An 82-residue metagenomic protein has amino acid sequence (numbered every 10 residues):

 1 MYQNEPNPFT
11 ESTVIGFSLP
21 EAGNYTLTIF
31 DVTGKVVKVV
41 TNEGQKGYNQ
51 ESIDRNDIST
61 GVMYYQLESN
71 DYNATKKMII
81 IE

Functional and structural regions predicted by a protein language model:
M1-E5, F9-I29, N49-R55, Y72: Glycine-centered coil/turn sites that cap beta-strands in beta-rich domains
G16-S18, Q66, I81: Short hydrophobic/aromatic beta-strand micro-patches that form the beta-sheet surface supporting nucleotide- or nucleic
I29-D31, S69, E82: Residue-level signal for short segments within beta-strands and strand-turn junctions of well-structured beta-sheet
T41-N70: Short, surface-exposed loop/turn motifs with a glycine/proline- and acidic-biased composition
E43, M78-E82: Short beta-strand edge segments in extracellular beta-sheet folds
N70-K76: Short acidic/polar inter-strand loop motif in beta-rich domains
